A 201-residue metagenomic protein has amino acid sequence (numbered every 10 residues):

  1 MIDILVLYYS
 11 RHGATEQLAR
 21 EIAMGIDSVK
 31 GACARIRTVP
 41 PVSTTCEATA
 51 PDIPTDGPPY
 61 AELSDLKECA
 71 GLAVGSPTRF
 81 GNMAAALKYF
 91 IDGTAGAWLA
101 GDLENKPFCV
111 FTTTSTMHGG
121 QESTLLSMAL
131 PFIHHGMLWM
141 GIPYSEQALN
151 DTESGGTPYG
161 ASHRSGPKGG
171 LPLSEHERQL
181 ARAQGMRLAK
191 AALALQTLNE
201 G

Functional and structural regions predicted by a protein language model:
M1-D102, H163-G201: N-terminal beta1-alpha1-beta2 submodule of the flavodoxin-like/Rossmannoid cofactor-binding fold
A14, L72, S76, N82 (+5 more regions): Gly/Ser/Thr-rich helix-start
V39-T44, G136-K168: Mobile beta-alpha loop/short-helix "lid" or hinge segments that flank ligand
D92-A95, L99, T116, H134 (+1 more regions): Alpha-helix boundary/capping detector
E104-S154: Short, glycine-/small-residue-rich phosphate/pyrophosphate-handling segment
L126, G156-P158, E175: Glycine-rich phosphate-binding loop at the start of an alpha helix
